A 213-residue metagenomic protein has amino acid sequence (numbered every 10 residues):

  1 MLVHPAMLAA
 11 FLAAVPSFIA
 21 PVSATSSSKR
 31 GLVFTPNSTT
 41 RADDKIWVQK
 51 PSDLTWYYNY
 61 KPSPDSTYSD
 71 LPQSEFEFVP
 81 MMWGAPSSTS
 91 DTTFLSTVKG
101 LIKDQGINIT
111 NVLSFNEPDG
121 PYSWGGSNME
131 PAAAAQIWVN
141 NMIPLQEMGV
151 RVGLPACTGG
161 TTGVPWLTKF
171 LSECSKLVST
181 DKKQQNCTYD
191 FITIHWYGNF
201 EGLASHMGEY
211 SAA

Functional and structural regions predicted by a protein language model:
M1-S26: Fungal secretory targeting signals
S26-V112, G126, P131, N140: N-terminal carbohydrate-binding/catalytic regions of secreted carbohydrate-active enzymes
N37-T40, K61-D65, W83-S88, N116-P121 (+3 more regions): Solvent-exposed loop/turn segments at secondary-structure junctions within structured extracellular/periplasmic domains
N59, P80, N116, L167-A213: Aromatic- and acid-rich polysaccharide-binding/catalytic face of secreted or lumenal carbohydrate-active enzymes
T92, N128-V139, V164, F200-A204: Non-membrane alpha-helical structural segments and their capping/turn regions in soluble enzymes
K99, K103, V139-I143, S172 (+2 more regions): Surface-exposed alpha-helical segments enriched in charged/polar residues
D104-P131, R151-T161, Q185-W196: Active-site groove signature of glycoside hydrolases
A134-R151: Active-site neighborhood of glycoside hydrolase catalytic domains
